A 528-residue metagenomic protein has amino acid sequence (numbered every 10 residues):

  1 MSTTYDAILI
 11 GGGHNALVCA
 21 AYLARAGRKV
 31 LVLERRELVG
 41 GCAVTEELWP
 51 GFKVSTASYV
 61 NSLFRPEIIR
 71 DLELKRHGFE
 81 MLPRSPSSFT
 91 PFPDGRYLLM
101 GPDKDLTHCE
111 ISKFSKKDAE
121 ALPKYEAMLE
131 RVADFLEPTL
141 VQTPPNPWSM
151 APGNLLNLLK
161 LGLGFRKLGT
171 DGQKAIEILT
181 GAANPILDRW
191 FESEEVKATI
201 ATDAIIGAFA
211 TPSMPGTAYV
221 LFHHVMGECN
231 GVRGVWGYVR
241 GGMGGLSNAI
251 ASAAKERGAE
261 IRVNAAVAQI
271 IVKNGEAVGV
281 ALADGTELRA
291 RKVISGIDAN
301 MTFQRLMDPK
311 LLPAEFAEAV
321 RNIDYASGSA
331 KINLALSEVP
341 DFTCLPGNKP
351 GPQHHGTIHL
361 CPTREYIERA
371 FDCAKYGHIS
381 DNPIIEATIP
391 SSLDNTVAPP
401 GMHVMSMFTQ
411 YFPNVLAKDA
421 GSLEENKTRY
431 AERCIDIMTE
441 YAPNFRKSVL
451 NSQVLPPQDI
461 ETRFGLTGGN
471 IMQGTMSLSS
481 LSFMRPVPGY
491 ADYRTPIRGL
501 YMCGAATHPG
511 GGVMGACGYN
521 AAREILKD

Functional and structural regions predicted by a protein language model:
M1-A7, R25-A26, S480-P488, R494-T495 (+1 more regions): Extreme N-terminal leader/targeting segments of oxidoreductases
M1-L38, C42-A43, I111, K117 (+3 more regions): Structural core of flavin- and non-heme-iron oxidoreductases, emphasizing the beta-strand/alpha-helix scaffold
T3-P147, Q473: N-terminal glycine-rich phosphate/pyrophosphate-binding loop and immediately adjacent elements
S58, A505-L526: A conserved FAD-binding loop/helix module that cradles the flavin
K113, G244, N300-R305, A335-S337 (+3 more regions): Conserved FAD/dinucleotide-binding core of flavoprotein oxidoreductases
E130-R257, R463-L481: Active-site/ligand-binding neighborhood in enzyme catalytic cores
S193, K197-S213, G377-P390, E440-H508: A glycine-rich dinucleotide-binding beta-alpha-beta segment and adjacent secondary-structure elements that constitute
W236-R240, A259, A266-A398: Mid-domain catalytic core of redox enzymes that form a hydrophobic substrate pocket/lid adjacent to a catalytic redox
